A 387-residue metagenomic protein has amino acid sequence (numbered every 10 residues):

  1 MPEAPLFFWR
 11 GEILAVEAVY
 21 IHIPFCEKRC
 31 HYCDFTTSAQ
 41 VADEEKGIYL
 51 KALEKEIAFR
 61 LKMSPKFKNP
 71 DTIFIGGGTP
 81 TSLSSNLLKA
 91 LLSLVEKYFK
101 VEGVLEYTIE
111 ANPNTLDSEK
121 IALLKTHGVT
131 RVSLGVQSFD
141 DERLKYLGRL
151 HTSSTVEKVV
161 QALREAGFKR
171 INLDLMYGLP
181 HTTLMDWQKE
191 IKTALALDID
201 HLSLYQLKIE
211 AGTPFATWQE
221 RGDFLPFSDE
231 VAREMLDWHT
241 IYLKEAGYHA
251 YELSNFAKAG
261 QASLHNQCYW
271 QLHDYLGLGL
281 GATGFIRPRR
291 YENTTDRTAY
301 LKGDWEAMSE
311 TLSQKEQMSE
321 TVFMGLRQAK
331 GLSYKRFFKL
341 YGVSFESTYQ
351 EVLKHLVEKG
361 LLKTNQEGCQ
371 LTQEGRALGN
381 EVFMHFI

Functional and structural regions predicted by a protein language model:
P2, L6-V19, K66-F67, M384: N-terminal [4Fe-4S]-dependent radical SAM core
V16, T37-M63, N69-V343: C-terminal scaffold of the Radical SAM
P24-F35: Local cysteine-cluster metal-coordination motifs and their immediate loop/turn environment, predominantly Fe-S cluster
F256, Q366-C369: Short, Lys/Arg-rich nucleic-acid/phosphate-binding segment
V343-H355: Short amphipathic alpha-helical interaction segments
V357-E367: A short, conserved structural fragment
C369-R376: Basic, amphipathic "hinge/linker" alpha-helix immediately C-terminal to the N-terminal HTH DNA-binding motif
R376-I387: Short, amphipathic alpha-helical interaction segments positioned at domain boundaries
